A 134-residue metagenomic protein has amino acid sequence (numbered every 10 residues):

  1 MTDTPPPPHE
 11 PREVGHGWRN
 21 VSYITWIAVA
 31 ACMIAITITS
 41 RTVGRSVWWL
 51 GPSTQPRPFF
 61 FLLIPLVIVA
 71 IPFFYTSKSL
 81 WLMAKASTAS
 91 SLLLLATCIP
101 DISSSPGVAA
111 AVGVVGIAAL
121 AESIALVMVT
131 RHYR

Functional and structural regions predicted by a protein language model:
M1-E13: Low-complexity, intrinsically disordered extramembrane tails and loops of integral membrane proteins
V14-I27, A118-R134: Membrane-water interface at the C-terminal end of transmembrane alpha helices
R19-T25, S79-S90: Membrane-interfacial loop-to-transmembrane alpha-helix junctions, especially the N-terminal start
V21-V67: Hydrophobic transmembrane helix segments
I34-G44, F73-T76, C98-S105, S123-R131: Transmembrane helix-loop junctions and nearby membrane-interface residues
S53-L66, T97, A109-L120: Alpha-helical transmembrane segments of polytopic membrane proteins
I68-A84: Juxtamembrane helix-break-helix junctions at the cytosolic face of small multi-pass alpha-helical membrane proteins
A86-V115, R131: Membrane-helix boundary connector in multi-pass membrane proteins
